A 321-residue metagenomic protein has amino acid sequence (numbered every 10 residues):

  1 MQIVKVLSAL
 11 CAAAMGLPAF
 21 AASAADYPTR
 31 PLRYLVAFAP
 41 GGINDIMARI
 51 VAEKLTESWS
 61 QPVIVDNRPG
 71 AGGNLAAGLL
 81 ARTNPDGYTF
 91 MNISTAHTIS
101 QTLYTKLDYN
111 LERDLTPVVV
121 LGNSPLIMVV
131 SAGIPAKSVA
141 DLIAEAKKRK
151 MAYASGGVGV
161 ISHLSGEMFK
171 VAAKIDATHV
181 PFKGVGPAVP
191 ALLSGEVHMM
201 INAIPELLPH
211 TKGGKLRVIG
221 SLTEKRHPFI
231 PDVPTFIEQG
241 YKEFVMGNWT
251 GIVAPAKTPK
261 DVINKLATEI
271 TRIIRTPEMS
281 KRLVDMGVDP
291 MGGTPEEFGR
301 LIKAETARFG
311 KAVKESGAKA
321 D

Functional and structural regions predicted by a protein language model:
M1-T29, A320-D321: Short, low-complexity disordered leader/linker segments with a strong preference for bacterial N-terminal type II
S23-R113, R149-A152, V158, K174-I201 (+2 more regions): N-terminal (or domain-start) structured segment
T29-P31, A172, E238, K260-D321: An extracytoplasmic/periplasmic, membrane-proximal ligand-sensing/linker region
M47, V51, L55, S162-S165 (+1 more regions): Hydrophobic/aromatic residues within well-ordered alpha-helical segments
A77, A140-I143, V189, L208: Short hydrophobic/charged patches on amphipathic alpha-helices used for structural packing and interfaces
R82-Y88, T102-P187, F236, W249-R282: Hinge/capping helix and adjacent helix->loop/strand transition within the periplasmic-binding protein
N123, E206-P277, A304-A307: C-terminal lobe and pocket-closing loops of periplasmic/extracytoplasmic Venus-flytrap solute-binding proteins
